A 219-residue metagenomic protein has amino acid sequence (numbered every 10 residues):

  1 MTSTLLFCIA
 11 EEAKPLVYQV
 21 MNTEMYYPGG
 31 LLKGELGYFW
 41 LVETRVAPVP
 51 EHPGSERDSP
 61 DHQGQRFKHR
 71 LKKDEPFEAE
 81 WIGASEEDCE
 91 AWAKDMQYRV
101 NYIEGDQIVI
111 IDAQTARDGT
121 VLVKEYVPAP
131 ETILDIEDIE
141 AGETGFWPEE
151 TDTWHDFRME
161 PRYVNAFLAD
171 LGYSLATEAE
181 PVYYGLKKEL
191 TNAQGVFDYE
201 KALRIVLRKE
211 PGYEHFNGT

Functional and structural regions predicted by a protein language model:
M1-E160: Extended, charge-biased low-complexity segments that typically form long amphipathic alpha-helices/coiled-coils
D135-T219: Acidic, proline/glycine-rich low-complexity IDRs
